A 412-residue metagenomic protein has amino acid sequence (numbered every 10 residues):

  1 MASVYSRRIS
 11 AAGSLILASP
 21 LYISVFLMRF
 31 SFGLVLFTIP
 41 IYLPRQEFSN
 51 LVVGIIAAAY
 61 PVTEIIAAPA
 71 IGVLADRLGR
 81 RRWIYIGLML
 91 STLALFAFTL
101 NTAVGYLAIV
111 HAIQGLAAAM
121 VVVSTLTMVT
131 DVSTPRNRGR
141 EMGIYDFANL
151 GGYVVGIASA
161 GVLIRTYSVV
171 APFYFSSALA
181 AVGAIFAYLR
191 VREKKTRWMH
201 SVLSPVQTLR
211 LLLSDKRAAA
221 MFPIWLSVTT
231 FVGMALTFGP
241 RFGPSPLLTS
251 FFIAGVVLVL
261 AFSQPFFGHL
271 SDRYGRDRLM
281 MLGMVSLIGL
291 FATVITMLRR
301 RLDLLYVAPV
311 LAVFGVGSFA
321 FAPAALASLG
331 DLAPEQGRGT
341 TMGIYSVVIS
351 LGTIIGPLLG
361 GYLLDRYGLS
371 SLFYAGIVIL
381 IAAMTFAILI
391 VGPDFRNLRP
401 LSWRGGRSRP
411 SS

Functional and structural regions predicted by a protein language model:
A2-L15, R192-M221, W403-S411: Juxtamembrane intracellular "pre-TM" segments in multi-pass secondary transporters
A12-P61, A219-I224, T229-S245, F252: Helix-loop boundary and gating motifs at the non-cytosolic
P61-P69, Y153-V154, V257-P265, T353-I354: Residue-level signature of mid-helix packing/kink "hotspots" within the transmembrane helices of 12-pass Major
A68-G79, Q264-G275, L364: Helix-to-loop junctions at the C-terminal end of transmembrane segments in multipass secondary transporters
R77-G87, R273-M284: Cytoplasmic membrane-interface "Motif A"-like loop-to-helix N-cap segments of 12-TM Major Facilitator Superfamily
M89-T102, S286-R300: C-terminal ends and interior cores of transmembrane alpha-helices in multi-pass membrane transporters/permeases
A112-N149: Cytoplasmic helix-loop-helix junction between adjacent transmembrane helices in 12-TM secondary transporters
A178-T196, F386-V391: C-terminal membrane-cytosol helix-exit motif in multi-pass small-molecule transporters
